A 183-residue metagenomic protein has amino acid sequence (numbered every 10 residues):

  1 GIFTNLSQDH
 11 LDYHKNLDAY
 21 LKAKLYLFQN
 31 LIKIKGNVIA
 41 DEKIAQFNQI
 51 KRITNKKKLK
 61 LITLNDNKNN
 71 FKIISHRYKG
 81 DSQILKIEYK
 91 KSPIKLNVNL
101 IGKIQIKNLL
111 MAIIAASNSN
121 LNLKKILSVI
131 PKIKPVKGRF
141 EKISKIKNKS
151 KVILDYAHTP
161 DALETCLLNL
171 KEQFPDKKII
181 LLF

Functional and structural regions predicted by a protein language model:
G1-D12, N48-K95, V136-R139, I143: Extended acidic/charged loop-beta regions that coordinate divalent cations and stabilize anionic phosphate/carboxylate
G1-K51, L163: Flexible active-site lid/hinge loop adjacent to a nucleotide/diphosphate and Mg2+-phosphate binding pocket
G1-T4, Y20, I39, I73 (+3 more regions): Residue-level signal for inorganic ion chemistry
N30, Q49-K56, V129, N169: Alpha-helical structural signal in soluble globular domains
L31-N37, K56-K60, K177: A short helix->loop->beta-strand "cap" motif at the edges of active sites that frequently abuts
A40-E42, N65, F183: Short beta-strand/turn micro-motifs composed of small residues that flank or help shape donor/cofactor-binding pockets
E42-A45, K68, H158: Short beta->alpha linker loops
K79-G80, Y89-F183: Nucleotide phosphate-binding/pyrophosphate-handling subdomain across enzymes that bind or process nucleotide phosphates
